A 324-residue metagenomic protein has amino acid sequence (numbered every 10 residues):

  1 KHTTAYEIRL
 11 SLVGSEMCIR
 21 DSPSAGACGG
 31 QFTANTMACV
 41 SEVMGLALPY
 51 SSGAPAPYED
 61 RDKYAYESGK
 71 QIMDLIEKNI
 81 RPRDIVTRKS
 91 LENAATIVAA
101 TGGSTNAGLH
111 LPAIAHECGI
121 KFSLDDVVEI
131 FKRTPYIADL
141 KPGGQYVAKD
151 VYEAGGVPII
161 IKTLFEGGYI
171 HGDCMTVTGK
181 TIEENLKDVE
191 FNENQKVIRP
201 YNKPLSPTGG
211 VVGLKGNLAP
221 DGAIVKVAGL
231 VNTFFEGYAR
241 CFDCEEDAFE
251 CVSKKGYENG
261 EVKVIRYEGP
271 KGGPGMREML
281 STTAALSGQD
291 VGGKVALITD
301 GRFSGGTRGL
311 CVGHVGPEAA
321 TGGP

Functional and structural regions predicted by a protein language model:
K1-G14, I19: Single conserved hydrophobic/aromatic residue that forms the stacking wall/gate of nucleotide- or nucleobase-binding
T4, T33-T36, T299: Ser/Thr-centric signal marking residues that sit in or immediately flank functional binding/regulatory motifs
A5-Y6, C28, E236, P270: Conserved short-loop catalytic and cofactor-binding motifs
E7, E42, E278: Acidic-residue sensor for enzyme active/binding pockets
E7, N106, P274: Residues that form or flank phosphate/diphosphate-binding pockets in enzymes that use nucleotide phosphates
S15-E16, R20-G213: Mobile "lid/hinge" segments at catalytic clefts and subdomain interfaces of large enzymes
S123-P324: Feature captures the catalytic cores and cofactor-binding loops of soluble hydro-lyases/lyases that act on carboxylate
